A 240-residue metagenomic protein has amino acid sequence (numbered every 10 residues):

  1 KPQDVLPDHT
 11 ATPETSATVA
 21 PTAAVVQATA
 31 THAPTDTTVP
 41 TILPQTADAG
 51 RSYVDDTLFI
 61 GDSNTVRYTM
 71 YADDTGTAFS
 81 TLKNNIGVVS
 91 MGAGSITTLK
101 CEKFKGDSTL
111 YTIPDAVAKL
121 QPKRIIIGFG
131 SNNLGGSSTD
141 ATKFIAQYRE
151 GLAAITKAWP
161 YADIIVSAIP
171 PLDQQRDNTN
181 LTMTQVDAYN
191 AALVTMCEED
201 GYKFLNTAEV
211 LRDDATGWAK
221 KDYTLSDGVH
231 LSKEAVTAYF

Functional and structural regions predicted by a protein language model:
K1-I60, N64-M70: N-terminal secretory targeting modules
R51-A146: Conserved SGNH/GDSL esterase-like catalytic core that processes O-acyl groups on lipids and polysaccharides
Y53-D56, L120-I125, W159-I164, E199-K203: Loop/turn elements at helix/coil->beta-strand transitions in domains of secreted/extracellular proteins
G128, S167-A168: Alpha/beta-hydrolase-fold catalytic nucleophile elbow
A141-G151, M183-Y189: Charged helix-capping and loop-helix junction motifs
P171-F240: Catalytic His-Asp segment of secreted/periplasmic serine-dependent ester chemistry enzymes
